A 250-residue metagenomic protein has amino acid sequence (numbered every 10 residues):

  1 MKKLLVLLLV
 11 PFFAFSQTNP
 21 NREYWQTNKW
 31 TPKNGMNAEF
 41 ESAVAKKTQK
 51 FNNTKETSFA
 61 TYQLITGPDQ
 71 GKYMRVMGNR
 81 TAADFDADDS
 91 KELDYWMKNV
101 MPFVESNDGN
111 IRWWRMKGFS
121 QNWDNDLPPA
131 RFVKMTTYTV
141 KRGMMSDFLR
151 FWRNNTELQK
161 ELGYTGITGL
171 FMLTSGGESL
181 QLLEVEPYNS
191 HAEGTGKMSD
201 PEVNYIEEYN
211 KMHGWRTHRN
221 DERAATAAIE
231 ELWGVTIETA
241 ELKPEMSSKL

Functional and structural regions predicted by a protein language model:
M1-N21: Bacterial Sec-dependent N-terminal signal peptides
S16-L250: Short S/T/G/P-rich N-terminal loop/turn motif that feeds into the first structured element of a domain
